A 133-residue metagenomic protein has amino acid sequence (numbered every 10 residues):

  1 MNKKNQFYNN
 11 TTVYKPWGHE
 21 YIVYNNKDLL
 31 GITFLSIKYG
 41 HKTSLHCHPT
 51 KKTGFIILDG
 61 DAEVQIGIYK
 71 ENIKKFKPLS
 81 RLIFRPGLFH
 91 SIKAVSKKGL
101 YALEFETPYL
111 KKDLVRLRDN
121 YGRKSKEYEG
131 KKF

Functional and structural regions predicted by a protein language model:
N5-N9, Y14-K15, S91-F133: Double-stranded beta-helix
Y8-K51: A short glycine-rich, His/Asp/Glu-containing loop-to-beta-strand
I32-S36, G54, R81-I83, E104: Conserved hydrophobic/aromatic beta-strand scaffold that supports enzyme active sites
P49-I68: Glycine- and acidic-residue-biased ligand/ion/polar-headgroup-sensing regions
D61-E63, F89, G99: Structural motif
I66-F89: Short acidic-glycine-tyrosine-enriched beta hairpin
